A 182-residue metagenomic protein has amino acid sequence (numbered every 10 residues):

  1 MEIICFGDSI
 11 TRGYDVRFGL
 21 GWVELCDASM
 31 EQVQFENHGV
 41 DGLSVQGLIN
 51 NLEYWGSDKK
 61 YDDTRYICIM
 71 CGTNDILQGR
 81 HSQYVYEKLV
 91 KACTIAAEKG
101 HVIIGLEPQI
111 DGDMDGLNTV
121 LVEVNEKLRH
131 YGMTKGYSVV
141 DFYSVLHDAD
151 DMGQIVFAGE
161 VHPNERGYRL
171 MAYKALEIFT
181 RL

Functional and structural regions predicted by a protein language model:
M1-D41, V45-Q46, E53-D63: Serine-esterase "nucleophile elbow" of acetyl-processing enzymes
I3-C5, F35-G39, R65-M70, H101-L106 (+1 more regions): Structural recognition of the beta-strand scaffold that forms the well-ordered cores of secreted hydrolase catalytic
V16-G19, V45-Y86, I110-D111: Oxyanion-hole/transition-state-stabilizing segment in secreted/luminal serine hydrolases and related acyltransferases
M30, A96-G100, K135: Helix C-cap/helix->beta junction micro-motif
L52, L89-C93, N125: Generic structural signal for well-ordered alpha-helices, preferentially at hydrophobic/aromatic core positions
D58-T64, E98-G100, L182: Glycine-rich phosphate-binding loop signature in dinucleotide/nucleotide-binding domains
M70-N74, C93-E123, A149: Active-site segments of SGNH/GDSL-like serine hydrolases that catalyze O-acetyl group transfer/hydrolysis on lipids
Q109, D113-L182: Catalytic His-Asp segment of secreted/periplasmic serine-dependent ester chemistry enzymes
